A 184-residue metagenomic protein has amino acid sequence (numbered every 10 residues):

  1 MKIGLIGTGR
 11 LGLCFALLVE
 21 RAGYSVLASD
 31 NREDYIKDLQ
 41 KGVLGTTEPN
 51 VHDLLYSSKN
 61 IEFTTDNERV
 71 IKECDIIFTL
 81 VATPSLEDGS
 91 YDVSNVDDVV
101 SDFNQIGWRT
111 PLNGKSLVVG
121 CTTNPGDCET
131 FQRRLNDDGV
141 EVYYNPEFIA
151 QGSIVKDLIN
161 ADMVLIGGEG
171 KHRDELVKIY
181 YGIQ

Functional and structural regions predicted by a protein language model:
M1, K115, D162: Nucleotide donor/acceptor-binding cores
M1-V43, F63: NAD(P)+-binding Rossmann beta1-loop-alpha1 motif at the extreme N-terminus of oxidoreductases
V43-E62: N-terminal glycine-rich dinucleotide-binding loop that anchors FAD/FMN and/or NAD(P) in oxidoreductases
N67-V70: Short amphipathic alpha-helix with an adjacent loop that forms part of the alpha/beta core around
E73-C74: An anion/phosphate-binding loop that grips the pyrophosphate of nucleotide cofactors and donors
I77-F78: N-terminal Rossmann-like NAD(P) cofactor-binding module of classical short-chain dehydrogenase/reductase
P84-S153: Rossmann-like NAD(P)(H) cofactor-binding subdomain of soluble oxidoreductases
E129-Y143, I154-Q184: Internal alpha-helical scaffold of NAD(P)-dependent oxidoreductase catalytic cores
